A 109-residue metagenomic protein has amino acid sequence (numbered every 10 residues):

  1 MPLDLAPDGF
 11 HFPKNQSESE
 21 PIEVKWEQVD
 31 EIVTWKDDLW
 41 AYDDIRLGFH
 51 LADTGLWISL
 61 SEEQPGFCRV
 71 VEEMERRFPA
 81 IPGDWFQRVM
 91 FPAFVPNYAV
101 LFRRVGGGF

Functional and structural regions predicted by a protein language model:
P2, A6-D37: Phosphoinositide-binding peripheral membrane targeting modules
D30-F109: Acidic, Ser/Thr- and proline-rich intrinsically disordered linker/docking segments of eukaryotic scaffolds
